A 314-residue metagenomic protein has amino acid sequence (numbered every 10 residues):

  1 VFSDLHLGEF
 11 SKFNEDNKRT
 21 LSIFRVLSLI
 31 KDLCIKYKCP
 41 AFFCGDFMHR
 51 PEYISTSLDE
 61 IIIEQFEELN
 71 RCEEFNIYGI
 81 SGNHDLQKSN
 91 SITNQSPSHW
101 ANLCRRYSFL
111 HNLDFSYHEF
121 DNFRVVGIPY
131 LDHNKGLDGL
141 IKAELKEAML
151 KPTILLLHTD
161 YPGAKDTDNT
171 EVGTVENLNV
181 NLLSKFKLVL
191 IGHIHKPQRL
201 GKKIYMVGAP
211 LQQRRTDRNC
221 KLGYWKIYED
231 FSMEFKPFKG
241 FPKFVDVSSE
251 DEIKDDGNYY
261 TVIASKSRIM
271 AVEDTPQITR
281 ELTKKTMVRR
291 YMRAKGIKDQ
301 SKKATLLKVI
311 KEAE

Functional and structural regions predicted by a protein language model:
S3-E9, K266: Short polar catalytic/cofactor-binding loops
D4, G45-D46, G82-N83, H158 (+2 more regions): Active-site glycine-centered loops adjacent to acidic/histidine catalytic or metal-binding residues that shape
L5, F13-H118, L182-F186: Core catalytic region of metal-dependent phosphoesterases/phosphodiesterases, especially metallo-beta-lactamase-like
F43, G79, L155, T261-V262: Structural beta-sheet core signal
I62, S81, D85-V180, V207-P210: Conserved catalytic scaffold of divalent metal-dependent phosphoesterases
F109-L110, F123-R124, T153, N169 (+3 more regions): Active-site regions of enzymes building and remodeling cell-envelope glycoconjugates
T167-F231: Conserved beta-sheet core of the metallophosphoesterase superfamily
Y228-E314: Accessory, non-catalytic peripheral segments of nucleic-acid enzymes
